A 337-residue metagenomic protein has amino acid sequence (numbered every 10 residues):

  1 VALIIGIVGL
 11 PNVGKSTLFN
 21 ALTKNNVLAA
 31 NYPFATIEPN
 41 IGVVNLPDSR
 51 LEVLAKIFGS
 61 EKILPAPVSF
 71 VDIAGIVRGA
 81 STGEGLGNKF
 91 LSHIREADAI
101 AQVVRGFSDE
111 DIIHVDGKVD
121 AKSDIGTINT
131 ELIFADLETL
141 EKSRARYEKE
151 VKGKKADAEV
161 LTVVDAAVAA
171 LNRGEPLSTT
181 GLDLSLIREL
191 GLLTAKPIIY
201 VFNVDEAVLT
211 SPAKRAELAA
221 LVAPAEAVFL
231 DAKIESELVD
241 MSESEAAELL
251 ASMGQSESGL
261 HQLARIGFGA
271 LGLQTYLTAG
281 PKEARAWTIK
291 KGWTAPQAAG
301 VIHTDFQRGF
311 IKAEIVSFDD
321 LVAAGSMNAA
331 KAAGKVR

Functional and structural regions predicted by a protein language model:
V1-D111: Conserved G1/Walker A P-loop phosphate-binding module
A2-V8, V13, F19, E141 (+1 more regions): C-terminal-of-GTPase-core extension/linker across diverse P-loop GTPases
L22-Y32, P39-I41, L46-S49, V53 (+14 more regions): Residue-level signal for pocket-adjacent positions within structured domains
F34, D48-L51, L64-F70, E84-D98 (+8 more regions): Amphipathic alpha-helical transducer elements in NTP-driven molecular machines
T36, L86-G87, G117-D120, A216-A219: Glycine-rich, phosphate-binding/catalytic loops in enzymes
G42-P47, A74-E84, R95-D157, A170-L182 (+1 more regions): Conserved Switch II/interswitch segment of TRAFAC-class P-loop GTPases
I57-E61, K118, A330: Short intrinsically disordered coil segments
